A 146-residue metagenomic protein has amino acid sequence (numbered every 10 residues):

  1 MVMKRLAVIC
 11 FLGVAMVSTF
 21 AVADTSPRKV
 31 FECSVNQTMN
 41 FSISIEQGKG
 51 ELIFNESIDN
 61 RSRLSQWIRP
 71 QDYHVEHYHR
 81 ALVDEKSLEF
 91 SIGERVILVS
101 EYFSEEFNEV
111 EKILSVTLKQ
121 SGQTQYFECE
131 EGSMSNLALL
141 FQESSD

Functional and structural regions predicted by a protein language model:
M1-C10: Bacterial N-terminal signal peptides that target proteins for export
M16-F20: N-terminal signal peptide c-region/cleavage motif recognized by signal peptidases
D24-D146: Cysteine-centric segments in proteins
